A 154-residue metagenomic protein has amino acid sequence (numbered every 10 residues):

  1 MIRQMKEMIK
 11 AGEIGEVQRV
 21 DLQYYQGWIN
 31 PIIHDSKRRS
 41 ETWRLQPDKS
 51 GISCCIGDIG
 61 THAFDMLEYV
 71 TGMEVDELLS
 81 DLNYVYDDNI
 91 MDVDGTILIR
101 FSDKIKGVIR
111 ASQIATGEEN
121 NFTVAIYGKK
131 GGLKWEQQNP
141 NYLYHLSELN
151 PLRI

Functional and structural regions predicted by a protein language model:
M1-N89, L143: Predominantly a Rossmann-like dinucleotide-binding segment in NAD(P)-dependent oxidoreductases
L82-M91, S102-I154: NAD(P)-dinucleotide binding in Rossmann-like oxidoreductases
D94: Acidic, glycine-rich segments within the central catalytic cores of soluble metabolic enzymes that bind/position
